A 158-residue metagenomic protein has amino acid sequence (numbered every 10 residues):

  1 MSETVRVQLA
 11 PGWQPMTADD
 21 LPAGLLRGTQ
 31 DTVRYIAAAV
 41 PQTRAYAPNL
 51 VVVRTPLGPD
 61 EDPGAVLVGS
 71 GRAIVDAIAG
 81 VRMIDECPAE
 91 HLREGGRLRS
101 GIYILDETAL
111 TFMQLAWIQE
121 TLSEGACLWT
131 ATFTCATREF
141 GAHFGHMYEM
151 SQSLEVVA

Functional and structural regions predicted by a protein language model:
M1-Q8: Short aromatic-glycine motifs in intrinsically disordered, low-complexity regions
E3, A18-L128: Conserved polar/disulfide-associated segments of primarily extracytoplasmic proteins
V7, G101-Y103, F133: Preference for bulky hydrophobic residues occupying beta-strand positions in well-ordered beta-sheet regions
P11-W13, W129-A158: Surface-exposed amphipathic alpha-helical segments
